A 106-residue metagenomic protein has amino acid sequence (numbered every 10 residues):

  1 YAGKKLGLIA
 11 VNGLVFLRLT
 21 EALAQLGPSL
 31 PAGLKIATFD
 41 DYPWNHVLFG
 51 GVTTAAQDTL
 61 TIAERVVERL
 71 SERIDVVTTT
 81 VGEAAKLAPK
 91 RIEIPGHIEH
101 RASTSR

Functional and structural regions predicted by a protein language model:
Y1-R106: Flexible loop/turn connectors
